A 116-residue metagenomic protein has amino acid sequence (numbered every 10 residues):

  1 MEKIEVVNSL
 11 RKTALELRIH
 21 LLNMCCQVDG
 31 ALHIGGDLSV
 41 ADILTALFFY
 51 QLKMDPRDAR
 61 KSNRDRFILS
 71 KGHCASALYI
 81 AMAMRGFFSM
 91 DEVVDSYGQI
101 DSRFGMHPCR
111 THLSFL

Functional and structural regions predicted by a protein language model:
M1, L21-N23, R57: A short alpha-helix capping/helix-coil boundary motif
M1-L17: N-terminal hydrophobic or amphipathic helices/low-complexity stretches enriched in small/hydrophobic/Pro/Gly
T13-R18, S102-M106: Short hydrophobic/aromatic-rich motifs at helix boundaries and adjacent loops
A14-A31: N-terminal capping segment at the start of a domain
E16, G35, S39: N-terminal glycine-rich anion-binding loops that anchor highly charged ligand groups
V28, L38-L116: Cofactor-binding active-site loop characterized by glycine-rich and histidine/acidic residues
